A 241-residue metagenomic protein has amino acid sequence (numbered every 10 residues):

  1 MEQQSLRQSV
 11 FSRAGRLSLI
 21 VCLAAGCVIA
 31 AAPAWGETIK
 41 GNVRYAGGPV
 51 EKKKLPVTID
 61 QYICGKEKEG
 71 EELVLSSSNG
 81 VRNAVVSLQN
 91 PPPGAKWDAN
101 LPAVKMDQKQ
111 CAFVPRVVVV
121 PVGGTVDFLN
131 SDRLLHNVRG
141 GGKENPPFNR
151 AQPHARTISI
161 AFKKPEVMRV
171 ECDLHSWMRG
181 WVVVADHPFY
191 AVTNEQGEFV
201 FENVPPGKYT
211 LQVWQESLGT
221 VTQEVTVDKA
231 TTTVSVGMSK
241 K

Functional and structural regions predicted by a protein language model:
M1, L23-C27, G36: Intrinsic disorder/low-complexity signal
M1-G15: N-terminal secretory signal peptides that target proteins for export/translocation
S12, V21-C22, L129, K163: Compositionally biased, low-structure terminal segments
G15-A30: Bacterial N-terminal signal peptides
A34-K241: Extracytoplasmic copper-binding redox domains, predominantly the cupredoxin/blue-copper superfamily
